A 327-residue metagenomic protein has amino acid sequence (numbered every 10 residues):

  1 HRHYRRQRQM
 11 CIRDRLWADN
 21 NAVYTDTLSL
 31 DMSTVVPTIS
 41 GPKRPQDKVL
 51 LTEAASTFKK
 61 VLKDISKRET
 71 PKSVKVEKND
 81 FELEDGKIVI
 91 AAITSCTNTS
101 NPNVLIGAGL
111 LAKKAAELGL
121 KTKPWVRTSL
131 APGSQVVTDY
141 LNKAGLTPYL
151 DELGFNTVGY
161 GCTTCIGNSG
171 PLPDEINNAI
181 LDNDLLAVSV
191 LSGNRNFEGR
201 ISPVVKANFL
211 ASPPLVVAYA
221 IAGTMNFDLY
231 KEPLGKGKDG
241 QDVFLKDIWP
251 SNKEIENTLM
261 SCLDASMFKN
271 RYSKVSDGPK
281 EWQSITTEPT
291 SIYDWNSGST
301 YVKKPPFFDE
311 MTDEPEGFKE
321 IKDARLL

Functional and structural regions predicted by a protein language model:
H1-R8, I12: Single conserved hydrophobic/aromatic residue that forms the stacking wall/gate of nucleotide- or nucleobase-binding
R13-N20, I39-G41, K48, K60 (+9 more regions): Intrinsically disordered or highly flexible coil/loop and linker segments, enriched in small and charged/polar residues
L28-G145, E281-L327: Non-catalytic terminal/interface segments that mediate subunit docking, oligomerization, and allosteric communication
S40, Q46, N168-L327: Cytosolic catalytic domains that perform sulfur/thiol-centered chemistry
F58-K87, K121, N156, S169-R200 (+1 more regions): Glycine- and aromatic-enriched membrane alpha-helices
T97, L150, V217: Hydrophobic, well-ordered secondary-structure elements that form the walls of internal hydrophobic environments
L111-W125, D139, K143-V158, A179-L185 (+1 more regions): Secondary-structure transition/capping motifs at alpha-helix termini and the adjoining loop/turn into the next element
D139-L141, G161-P171: Small-residue-enriched alpha-helical segments and adjacent helix-cap loops that form tight helix-helix packing
